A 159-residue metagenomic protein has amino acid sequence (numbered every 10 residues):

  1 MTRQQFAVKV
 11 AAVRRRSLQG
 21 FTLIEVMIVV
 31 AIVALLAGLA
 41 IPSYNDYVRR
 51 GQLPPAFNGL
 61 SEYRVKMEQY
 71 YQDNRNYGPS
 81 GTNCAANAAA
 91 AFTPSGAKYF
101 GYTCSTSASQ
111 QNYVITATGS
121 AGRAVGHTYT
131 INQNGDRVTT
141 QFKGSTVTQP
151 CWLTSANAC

Functional and structural regions predicted by a protein language model:
M1-F21: N-terminal leader/signal peptides at the extreme start of proteins
T2-F6, E68-C159: Periplasmic/extracellular, small/polar-rich flexible segments of pilin-like filament-forming proteins
R16-Y44: N-terminal single-pass transmembrane signal-anchor helix
L18, Y47-P54, N58, A108 (+1 more regions): Residues at secondary-structure transition points
I24-A34, P54-N58, N83-A91: Short, charged low-complexity linear motifs
V29, I41, R49, Q72 (+1 more regions): Phosphate-coordinating loops and pocket residues in cytosolic domains that bind phosphorylated ligands
V48-N76: Membrane-proximal N-terminal amphipathic helix
